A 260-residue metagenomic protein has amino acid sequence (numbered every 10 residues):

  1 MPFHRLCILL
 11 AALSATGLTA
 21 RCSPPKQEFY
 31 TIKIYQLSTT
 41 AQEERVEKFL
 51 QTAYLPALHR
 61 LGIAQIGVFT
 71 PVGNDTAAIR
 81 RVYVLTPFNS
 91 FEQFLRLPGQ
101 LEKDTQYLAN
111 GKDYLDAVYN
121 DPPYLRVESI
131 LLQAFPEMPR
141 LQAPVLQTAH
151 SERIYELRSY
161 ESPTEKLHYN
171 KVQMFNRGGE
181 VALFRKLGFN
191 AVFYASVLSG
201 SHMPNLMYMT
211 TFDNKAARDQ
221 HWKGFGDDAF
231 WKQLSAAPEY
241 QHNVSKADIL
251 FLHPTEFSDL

Functional and structural regions predicted by a protein language model:
M1-K26: Bacterial Sec-dependent N-terminal signal peptides
C22-L108, D113-W231, Y240-L260: Short S/T/G/P-rich N-terminal loop/turn motif that feeds into the first structured element of a domain
